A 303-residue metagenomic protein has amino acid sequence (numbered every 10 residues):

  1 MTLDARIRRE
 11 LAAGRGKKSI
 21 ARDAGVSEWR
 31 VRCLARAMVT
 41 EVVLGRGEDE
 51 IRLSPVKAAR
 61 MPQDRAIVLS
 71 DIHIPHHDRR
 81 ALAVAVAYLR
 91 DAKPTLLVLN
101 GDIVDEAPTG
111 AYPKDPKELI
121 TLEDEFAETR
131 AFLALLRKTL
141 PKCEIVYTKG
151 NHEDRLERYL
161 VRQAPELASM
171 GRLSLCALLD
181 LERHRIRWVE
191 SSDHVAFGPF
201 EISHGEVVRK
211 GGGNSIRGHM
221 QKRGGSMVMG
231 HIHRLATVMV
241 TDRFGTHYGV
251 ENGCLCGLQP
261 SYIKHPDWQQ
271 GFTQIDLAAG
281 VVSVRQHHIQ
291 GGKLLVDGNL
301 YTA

Functional and structural regions predicted by a protein language model:
M1-R15: Short, amphipathic alpha-helical "recognition" segments used to contact nucleic acids or chromatin
S19-R22: Short alpha-helical "recognition helix" segments of helix-turn-helix
W29-I51: Short, solvent-exposed alpha-helical "recognition" segments
E48-R79, A196-G198: Mobile, glycine- and charge-enriched loop segments and immediately flanking short secondary-structure elements within
L69, I74-L181: Core catalytic region of metal-dependent phosphoesterases/phosphodiesterases, especially metallo-beta-lactamase-like
Q163-E201, C254: Active-site-proximal loop/helix segment associated with metal-binding centers of metalloenzymes
F200-L294: Conserved beta-sheet core of the metallophosphoesterase superfamily
